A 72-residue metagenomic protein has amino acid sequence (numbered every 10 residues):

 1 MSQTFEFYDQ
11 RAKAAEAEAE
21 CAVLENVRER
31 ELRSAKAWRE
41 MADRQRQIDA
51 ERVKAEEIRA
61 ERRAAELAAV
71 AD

Functional and structural regions predicted by a protein language model:
M1-D72: Long, non-catalytic architectural segments outside compact domain cores
